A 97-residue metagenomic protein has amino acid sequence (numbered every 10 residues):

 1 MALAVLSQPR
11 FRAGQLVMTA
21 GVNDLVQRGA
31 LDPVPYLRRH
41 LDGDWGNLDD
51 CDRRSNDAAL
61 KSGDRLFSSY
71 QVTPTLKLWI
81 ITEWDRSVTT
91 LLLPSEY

Functional and structural regions predicted by a protein language model:
A2-F67: Compact soluble domain cores
K61-Y97: Short, compact, well-ordered microdomains
